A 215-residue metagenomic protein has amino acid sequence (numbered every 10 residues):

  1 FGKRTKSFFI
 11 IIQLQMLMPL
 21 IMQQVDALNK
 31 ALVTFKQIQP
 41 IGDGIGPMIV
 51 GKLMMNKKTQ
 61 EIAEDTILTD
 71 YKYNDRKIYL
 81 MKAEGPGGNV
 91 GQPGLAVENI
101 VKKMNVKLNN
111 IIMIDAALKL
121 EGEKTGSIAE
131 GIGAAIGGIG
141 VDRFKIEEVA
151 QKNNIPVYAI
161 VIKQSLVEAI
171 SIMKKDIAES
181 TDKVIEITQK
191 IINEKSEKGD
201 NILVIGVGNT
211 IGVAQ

Functional and structural regions predicted by a protein language model:
F1-G44, M48: Electropositive, gly/pro-rich neighborhoods at or near active sites that engage anionic ligands
I38-G44, G87, A116-E121, G206-V213: Gly/Ser/Thr-rich loops at beta-strand to alpha-helix junctions that form or flank small-molecule/cofactor-binding
G44-I78: N-terminal short beta-loop-beta anion/metal-coordinating cradle
K72-N99: Active-site rim loops that border cofactor/substrate pockets in soluble metabolic enzymes
A96-L108, I192-S196: Short amphipathic alpha-helices and their capping/turn segments at secondary-structure boundaries
I128-V149: Gly/Ser/Thr-rich active-site loops/lids in small-molecule metabolic enzymes that frequently grip phosphoryl groups
K152-Q215: C-terminal functional extensions of proteins
